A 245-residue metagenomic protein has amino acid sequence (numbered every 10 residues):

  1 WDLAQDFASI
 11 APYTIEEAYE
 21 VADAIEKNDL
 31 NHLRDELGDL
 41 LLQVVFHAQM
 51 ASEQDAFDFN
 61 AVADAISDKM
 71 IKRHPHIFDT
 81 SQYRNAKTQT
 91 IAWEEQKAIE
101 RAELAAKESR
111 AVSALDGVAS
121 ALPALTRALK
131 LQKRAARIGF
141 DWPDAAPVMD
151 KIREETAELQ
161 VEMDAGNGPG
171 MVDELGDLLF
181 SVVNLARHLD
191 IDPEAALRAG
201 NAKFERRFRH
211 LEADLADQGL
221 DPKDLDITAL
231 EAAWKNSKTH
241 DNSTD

Functional and structural regions predicted by a protein language model:
W1-E36, L42-L175, L179-D245: Flexible "arm" and connector segments at domain edges
